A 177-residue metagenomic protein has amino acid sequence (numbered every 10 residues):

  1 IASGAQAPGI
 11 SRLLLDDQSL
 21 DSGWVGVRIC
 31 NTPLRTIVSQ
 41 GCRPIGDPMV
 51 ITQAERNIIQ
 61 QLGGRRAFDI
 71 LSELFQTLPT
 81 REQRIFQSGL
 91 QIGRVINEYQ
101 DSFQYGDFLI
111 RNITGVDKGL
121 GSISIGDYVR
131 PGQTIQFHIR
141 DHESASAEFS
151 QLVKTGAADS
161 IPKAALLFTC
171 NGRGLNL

Functional and structural regions predicted by a protein language model:
I1-N176: Small-residue-enriched flexible segments
